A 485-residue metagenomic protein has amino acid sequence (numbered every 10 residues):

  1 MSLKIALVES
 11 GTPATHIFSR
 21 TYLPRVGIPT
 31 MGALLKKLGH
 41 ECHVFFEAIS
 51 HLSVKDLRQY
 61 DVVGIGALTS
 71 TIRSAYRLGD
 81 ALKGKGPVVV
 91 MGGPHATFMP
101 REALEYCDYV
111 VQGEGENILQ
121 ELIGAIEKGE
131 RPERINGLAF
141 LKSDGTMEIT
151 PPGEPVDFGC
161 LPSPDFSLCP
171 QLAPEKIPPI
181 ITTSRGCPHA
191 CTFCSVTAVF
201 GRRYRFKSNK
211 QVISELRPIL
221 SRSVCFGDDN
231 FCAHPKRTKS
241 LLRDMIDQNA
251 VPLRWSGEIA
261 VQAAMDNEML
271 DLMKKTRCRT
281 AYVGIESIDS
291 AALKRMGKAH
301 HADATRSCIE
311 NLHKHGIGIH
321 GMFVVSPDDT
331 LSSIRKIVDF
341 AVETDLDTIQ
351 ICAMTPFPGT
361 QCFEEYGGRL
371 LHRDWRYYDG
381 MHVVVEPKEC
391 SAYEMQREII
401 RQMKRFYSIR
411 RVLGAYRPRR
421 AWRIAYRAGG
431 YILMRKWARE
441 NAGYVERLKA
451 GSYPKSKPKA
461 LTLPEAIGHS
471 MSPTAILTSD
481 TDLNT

Functional and structural regions predicted by a protein language model:
S2-L7, K36-E41, D56, Q361-L371 (+2 more regions): Radical SAM enzyme core and accessory elements
L3, G11-P13, I135, F140-T183: N-terminal [4Fe-4S]-dependent radical SAM core
L3-K4, M31-E154, A353, G359: Glycine-rich beta-alpha loop elements in corrinoid/cobalamin-binding modules across cobalamin-dependent enzymes
A14-I28: Glycine- and acidic-residue-enriched helix-capping/strand-helix junction motifs
A14-T15, E102, H189, P235-K236 (+5 more regions): Flexible glycine/acidic-rich beta-alpha junction loops that bind and position SAM and/or redox cofactors in anaerobic
Y60-G64, T69, L241-M245, L331-D347: Short, electropositive alpha-helical surface patch
P100-E105, M269, D328-E343: Catalytic cores of alpha/beta
G159-F323, P327, K336-D339: Radical SAM [4Fe-4S] cluster-binding motif and immediate context
